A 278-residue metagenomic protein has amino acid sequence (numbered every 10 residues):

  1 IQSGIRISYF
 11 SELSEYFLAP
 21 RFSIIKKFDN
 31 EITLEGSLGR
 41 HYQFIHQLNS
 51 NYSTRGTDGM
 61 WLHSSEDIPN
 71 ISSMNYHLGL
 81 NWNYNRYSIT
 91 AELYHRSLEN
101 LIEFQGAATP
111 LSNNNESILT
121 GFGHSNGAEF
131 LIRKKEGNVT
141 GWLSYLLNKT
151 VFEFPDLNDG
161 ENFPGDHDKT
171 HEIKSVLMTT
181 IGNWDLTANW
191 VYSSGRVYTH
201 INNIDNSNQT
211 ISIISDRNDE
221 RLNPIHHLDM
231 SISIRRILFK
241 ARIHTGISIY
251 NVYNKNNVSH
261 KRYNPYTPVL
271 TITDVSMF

Functional and structural regions predicted by a protein language model:
I1, E31-L34, R86-I89, N138-G141 (+2 more regions): Repeated loop/turn-to-beta-strand initiation elements of outer-membrane beta-barrel proteins
I1, I7, K26-K27, R40 (+7 more regions): Residue-level signature of outer-membrane beta-barrel architecture
I1-S11, F17-R21, K135-K149: Surface-exposed extracellular loop regions of Gram-negative outer-membrane beta-barrel proteins
S3-I7, G36-R40, W82, A91-H95 (+3 more regions): Transmembrane beta-barrel strands of outer-membrane/channel proteins
L13-P20, Q47-R55, M60-W61, L93 (+5 more regions): Outer-membrane beta-barrel translocator domains and adjoining extracellular loop/strand segments of Gram-negative
H41-L98, A108-E136, G165-T170, D216-S231: Outer-membrane beta-barrel signature, preferentially recognizing the C-terminal barrel domain of Gram-negative
Y94-S97, E116-N202: Gram-negative outer-membrane beta-barrel transporters
E99, Y192-N208, N223-H227, S233-F278: C-terminal beta-signal and adjacent terminal beta-strands/loops of Gram-negative outer-membrane beta-barrel proteins
